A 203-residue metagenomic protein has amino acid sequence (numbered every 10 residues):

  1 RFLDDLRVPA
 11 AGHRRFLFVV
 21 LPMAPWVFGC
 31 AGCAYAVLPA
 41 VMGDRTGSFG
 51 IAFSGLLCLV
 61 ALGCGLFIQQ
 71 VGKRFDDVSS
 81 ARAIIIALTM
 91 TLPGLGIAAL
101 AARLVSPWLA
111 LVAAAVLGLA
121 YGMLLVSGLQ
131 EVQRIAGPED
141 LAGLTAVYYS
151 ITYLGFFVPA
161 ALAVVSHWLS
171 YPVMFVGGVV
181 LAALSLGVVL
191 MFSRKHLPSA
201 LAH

Functional and structural regions predicted by a protein language model:
R1-V20: Juxtamembrane intracellular "pre-TM" segments in multi-pass secondary transporters
R14-A34, L111-V116: Pair of pore-lining "gating" transmembrane helices in MFS-fold secondary transporters
P25, L56-L59, G63, A115 (+1 more regions): Transmembrane alpha-helical cores of Major Facilitator Superfamily
A36-A52: Short amphipathic helix-loop junctions that connect adjacent transmembrane helices in Major Facilitator Superfamily/SLC
S54-D77, M90-G94: Transmembrane alpha-helices of Major Facilitator/SLC transporters
A81-V126: C-terminal transmembrane helical hairpin of 12-TM major facilitator-type secondary transporters
Y121, S127-M174, G178-V179: A late C-terminal transmembrane helix in Major Facilitator Superfamily
V179-H203: Multi-pass alpha-helical transporter architecture, strongest for 12-TM Major Facilitator/SLC carriers used
